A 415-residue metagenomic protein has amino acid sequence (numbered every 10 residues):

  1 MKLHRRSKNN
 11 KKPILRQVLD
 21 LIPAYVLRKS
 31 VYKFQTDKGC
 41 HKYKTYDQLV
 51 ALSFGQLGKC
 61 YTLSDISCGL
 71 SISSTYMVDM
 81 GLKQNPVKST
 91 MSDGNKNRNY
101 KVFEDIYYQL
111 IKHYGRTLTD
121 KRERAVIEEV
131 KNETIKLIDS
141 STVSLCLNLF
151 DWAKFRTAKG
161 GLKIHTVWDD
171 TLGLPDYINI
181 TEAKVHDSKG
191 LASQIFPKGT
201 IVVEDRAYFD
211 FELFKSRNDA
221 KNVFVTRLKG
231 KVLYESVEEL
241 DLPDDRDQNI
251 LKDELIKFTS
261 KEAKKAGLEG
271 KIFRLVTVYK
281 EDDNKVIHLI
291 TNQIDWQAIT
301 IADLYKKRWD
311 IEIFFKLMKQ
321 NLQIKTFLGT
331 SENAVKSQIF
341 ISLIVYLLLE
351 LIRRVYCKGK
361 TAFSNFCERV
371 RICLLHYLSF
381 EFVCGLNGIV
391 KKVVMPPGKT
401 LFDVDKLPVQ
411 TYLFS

Functional and structural regions predicted by a protein language model:
M1-D65, G69, R98, D105-Q109 (+3 more regions): Single, function-defining residue in the core of a domain
D79-R98, Y108: Major-groove recognition helix of helix-turn-helix-like DNA-binding domains
D120: Phosphate-interacting basic helix/loop segments used at nucleotide- and nucleic-acid interfaces
